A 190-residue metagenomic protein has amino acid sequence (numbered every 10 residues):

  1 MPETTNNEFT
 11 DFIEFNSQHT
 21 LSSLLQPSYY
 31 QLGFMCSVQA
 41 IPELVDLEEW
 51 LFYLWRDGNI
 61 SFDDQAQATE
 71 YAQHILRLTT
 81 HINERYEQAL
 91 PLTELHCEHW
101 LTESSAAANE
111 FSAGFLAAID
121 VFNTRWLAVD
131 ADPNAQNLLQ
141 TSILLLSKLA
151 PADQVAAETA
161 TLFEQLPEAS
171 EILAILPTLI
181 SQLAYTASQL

Functional and structural regions predicted by a protein language model:
M1-S112, L116-L190: Domain-length accessory/inserted modules outside core catalytic folds
